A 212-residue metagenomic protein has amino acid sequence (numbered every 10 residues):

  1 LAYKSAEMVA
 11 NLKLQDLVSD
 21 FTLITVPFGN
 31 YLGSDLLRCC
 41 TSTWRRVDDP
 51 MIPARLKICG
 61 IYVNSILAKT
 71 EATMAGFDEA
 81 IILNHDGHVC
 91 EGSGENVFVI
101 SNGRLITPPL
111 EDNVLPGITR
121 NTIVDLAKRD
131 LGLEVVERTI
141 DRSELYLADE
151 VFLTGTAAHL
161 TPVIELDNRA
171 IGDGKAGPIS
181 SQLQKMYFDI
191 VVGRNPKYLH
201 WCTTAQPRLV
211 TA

Functional and structural regions predicted by a protein language model:
A2-A212: Helix-start/capping segments and mature chain N-termini
